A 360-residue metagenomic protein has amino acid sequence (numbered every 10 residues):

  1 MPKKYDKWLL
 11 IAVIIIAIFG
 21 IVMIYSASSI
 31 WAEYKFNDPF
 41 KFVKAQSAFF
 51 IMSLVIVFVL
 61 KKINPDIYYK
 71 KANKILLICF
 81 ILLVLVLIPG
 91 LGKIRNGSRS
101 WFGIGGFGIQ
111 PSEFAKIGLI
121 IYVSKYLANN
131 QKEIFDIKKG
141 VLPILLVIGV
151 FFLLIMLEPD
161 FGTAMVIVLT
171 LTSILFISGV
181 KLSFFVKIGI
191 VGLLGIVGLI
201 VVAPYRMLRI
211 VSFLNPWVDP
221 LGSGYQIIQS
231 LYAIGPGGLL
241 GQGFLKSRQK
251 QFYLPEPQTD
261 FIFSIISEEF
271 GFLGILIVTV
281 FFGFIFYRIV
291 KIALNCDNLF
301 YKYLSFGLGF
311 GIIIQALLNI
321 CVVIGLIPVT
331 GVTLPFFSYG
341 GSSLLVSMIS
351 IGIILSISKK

Functional and structural regions predicted by a protein language model:
P2-I16, V22-E158, I320-P335, Y339 (+3 more regions): Membrane-helix boundary/helix-loop-helix interface segments in multi-pass membrane proteins
A48-S53, E269-I289: Hydrophobic alpha-helical transmembrane segments
V55-F58, I63, Y122, V197 (+4 more regions): Transmembrane alpha-helix boundary/anchor motif
N73-F80, K138-M156, F161-V201: Hydrophobic alpha-helical segments of polytopic membrane proteins
K93-G108, F184-I277, D297-Y301: Hydrophobic, glycine- and aromatic-enriched re-entrant/interface helices and adjoining loop segments
L127, M165-F184, L245-G274, V332-S350: Interfacial segments of multi-pass membrane proteins
N129, E133-V141, F184, I289-F310: Membrane-interface helix-loop-helix junctions at transmembrane boundaries of multi-pass membrane enzymes, predominantly
I292-G331, F337: Loop-to-helix entry and N-terminal half of a specific, functionally important transmembrane alpha helix in multi-pass
